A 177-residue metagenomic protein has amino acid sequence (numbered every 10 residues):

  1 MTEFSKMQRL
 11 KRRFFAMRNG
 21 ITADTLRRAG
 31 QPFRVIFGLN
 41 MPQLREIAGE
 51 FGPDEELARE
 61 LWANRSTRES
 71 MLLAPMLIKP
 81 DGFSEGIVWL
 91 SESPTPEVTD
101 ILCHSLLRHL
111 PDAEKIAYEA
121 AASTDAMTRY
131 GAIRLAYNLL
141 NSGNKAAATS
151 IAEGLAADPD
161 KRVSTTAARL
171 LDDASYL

Functional and structural regions predicted by a protein language model:
M1-L177: Alpha-helical scaffold domains
